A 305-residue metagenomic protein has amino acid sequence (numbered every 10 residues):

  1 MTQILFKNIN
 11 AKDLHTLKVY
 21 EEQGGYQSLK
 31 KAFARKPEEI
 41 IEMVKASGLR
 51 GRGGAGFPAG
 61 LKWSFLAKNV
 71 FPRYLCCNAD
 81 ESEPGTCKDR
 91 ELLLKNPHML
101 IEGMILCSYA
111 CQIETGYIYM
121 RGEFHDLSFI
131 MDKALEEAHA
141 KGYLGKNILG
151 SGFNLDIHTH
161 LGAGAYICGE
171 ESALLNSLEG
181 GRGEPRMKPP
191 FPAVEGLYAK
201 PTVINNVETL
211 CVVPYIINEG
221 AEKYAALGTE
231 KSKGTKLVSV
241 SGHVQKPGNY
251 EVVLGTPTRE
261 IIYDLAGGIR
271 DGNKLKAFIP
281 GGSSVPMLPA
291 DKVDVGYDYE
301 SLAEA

Functional and structural regions predicted by a protein language model:
M1, P37-E38, A46, V70-R73 (+9 more regions): Short coil/turn connectors at secondary-structure junctions
M1-S47, I113-I118, G234, G272-N273: Iron-sulfur (Fe-S) cluster-binding modules
Y20-G25, N78-D89, P192-L197, S239-V244: Gly-rich Lys/Arg/Thr-decorated short loops/hinges at beta-loop-alpha junctions or inter-strand turns that position
E39, R50, Y117, R121-I167 (+2 more regions): Small-residue-enriched alpha-helical segments and adjacent helix-cap loops that form tight helix-helix packing
A46-L66, G164-N176, G180: Conserved phosphate/anionic-ligand binding catalytic regions in large, soluble enzymes, centered on
N96-A110: Histidine-anchored nucleotide/phosphate-binding helix
G103-C107, L254-D271: Short amphipathic, charge-patterned alpha-helical segments
S128-L254, A266-G268: Hydrophobic alpha-helical positions that pack around
